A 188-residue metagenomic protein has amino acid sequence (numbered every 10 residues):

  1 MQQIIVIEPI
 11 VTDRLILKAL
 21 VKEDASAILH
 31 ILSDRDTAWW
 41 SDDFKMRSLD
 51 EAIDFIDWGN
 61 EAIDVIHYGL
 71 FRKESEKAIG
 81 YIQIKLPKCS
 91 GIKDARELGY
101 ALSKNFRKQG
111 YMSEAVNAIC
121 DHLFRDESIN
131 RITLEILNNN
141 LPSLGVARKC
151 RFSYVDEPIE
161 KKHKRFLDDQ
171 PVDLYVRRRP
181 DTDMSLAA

Functional and structural regions predicted by a protein language model:
M1-R35, H67, F71-A188: Acyl-donor (CoA/ACP) binding surface of acyl/acetyltransferases
D36-W58: Conserved GNAT-fold acetyl-CoA-binding loop/helix
S48-D50, I63, F166: A short hydrophobic/aromatic micro-motif that marks alpha-helical segments and, especially, helix-coil
D57-G69: A short helix-loop-beta-strand connector motif used in the catalytic cores of GNAT acetyltransferases and, in some
